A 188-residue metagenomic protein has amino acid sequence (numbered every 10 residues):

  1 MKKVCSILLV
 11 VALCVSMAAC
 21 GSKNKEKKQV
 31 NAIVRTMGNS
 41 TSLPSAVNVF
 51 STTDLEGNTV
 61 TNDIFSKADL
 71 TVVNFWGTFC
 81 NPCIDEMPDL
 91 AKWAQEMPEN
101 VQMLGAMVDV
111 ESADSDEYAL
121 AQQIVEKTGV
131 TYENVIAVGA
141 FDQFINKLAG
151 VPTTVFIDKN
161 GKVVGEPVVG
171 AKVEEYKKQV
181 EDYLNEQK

Functional and structural regions predicted by a protein language model:
V15-A19: C-terminal motif of bacterial Sec signal peptides marking the signal peptidase cleavage site
G21-V49, A119-Q123: N-proximal helix/coil linker or "cap" segments that precede and/or mark the start of modular domains
V49-T71, Q95: A short beta-strand-turn-helix
D69-T71, W76-F79, V110, G150: Short pre-active-site segment immediately N-terminal to redox-active cysteine/selenocysteine motifs in thiol-based
F75-K92: Conserved redox-active cysteine motifs that mediate thiol-disulfide chemistry, especially di-cysteine Cys-X(1-2)-Cys
E99-E117, V130-G139: Thiol-based oxidoreductase modules, predominantly thioredoxin-like and allied folds used for disulfide exchange
A119-I157, V168: Short, internal strand/loop/helix patches that form the active-site neighborhood or redox-interaction surface
I157-K188: Thiol-/selenol-based redox modules, centered on thioredoxin-like and closely related oxidoreductase domains
